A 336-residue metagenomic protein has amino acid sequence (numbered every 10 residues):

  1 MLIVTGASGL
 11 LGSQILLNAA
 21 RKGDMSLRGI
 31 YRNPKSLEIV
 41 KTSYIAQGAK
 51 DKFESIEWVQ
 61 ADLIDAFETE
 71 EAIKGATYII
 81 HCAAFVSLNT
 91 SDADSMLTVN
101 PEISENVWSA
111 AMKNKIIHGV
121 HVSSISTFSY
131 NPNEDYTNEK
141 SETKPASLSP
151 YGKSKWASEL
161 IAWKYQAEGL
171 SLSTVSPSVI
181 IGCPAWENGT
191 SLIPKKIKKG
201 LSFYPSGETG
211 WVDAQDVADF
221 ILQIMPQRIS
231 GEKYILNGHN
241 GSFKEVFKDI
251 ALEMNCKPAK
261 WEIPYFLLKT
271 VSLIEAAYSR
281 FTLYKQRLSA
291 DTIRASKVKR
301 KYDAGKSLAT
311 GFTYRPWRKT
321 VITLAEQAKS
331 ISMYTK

Functional and structural regions predicted by a protein language model:
L2-K22: N-terminal Rossmann NAD(P)H-binding glycine-rich loop of SDR-like oxidoreductase domains
D24-L37: Conserved glycine-rich Rossmann-like NAD(P)H-binding loop of the short-chain dehydrogenase/reductase
I45-E102: NAD(P)H-binding glycine-rich loop region in Rossmannoid oxidoreductase-like domains and their noncatalytic homologs
A93-D94, V99-P150: Conserved Rossmann-fold NAD(P)-dependent oxidoreductase catalytic core, especially the SDR/UDP-sugar
L97-P101, T137, S147-E159, V179 (+1 more regions): Short-chain dehydrogenase/reductase
A157, N188-G189, P205-M225, G231-E232: Substrate-positioning beta->alpha
L160-C183: Conserved beta-loop-beta element that borders a ligand/cofactor-binding pocket
F220-L288, A309, R315-R318, I322-K336: Mid/C-terminal beta-alpha module of Rossmann-like enzyme folds, strongest in SDR-family dehydrogenases/epimerases
